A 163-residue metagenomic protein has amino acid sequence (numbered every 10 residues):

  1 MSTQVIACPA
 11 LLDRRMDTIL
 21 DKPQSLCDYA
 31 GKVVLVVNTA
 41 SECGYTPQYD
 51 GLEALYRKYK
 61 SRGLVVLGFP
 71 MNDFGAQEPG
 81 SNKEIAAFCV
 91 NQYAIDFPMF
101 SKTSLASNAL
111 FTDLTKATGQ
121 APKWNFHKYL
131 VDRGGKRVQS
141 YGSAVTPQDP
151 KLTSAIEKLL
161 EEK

Functional and structural regions predicted by a protein language model:
T3-C27: N-terminal "domain-start" segment that seeds a small globular fold
S25-C27, R57-K58, T118-P122: Surface-exposed acidic, glycine-flexible loop patches that form ligand/cofactor-binding and adhesion interfaces
A30-V34, K60-V65, Y93-P98, N125-F126 (+1 more regions): Loop/turn elements at helix/coil->beta-strand transitions in domains of secreted/extracellular proteins
V37-E42, M71: Aromatic-flanked redox-active Cys/Sec active sites in thiol-based oxidoreductases, especially the WC-centered
C43-T46, T146: Soluble non-cytosolic domains of exported or imported proteins
Y45-N108: Structural microenvironment flanking redox-active thiols in thiol-disulfide oxidoreductases
A109-K163: Thiol-/selenol-based redox modules, centered on thioredoxin-like and closely related oxidoreductase domains
